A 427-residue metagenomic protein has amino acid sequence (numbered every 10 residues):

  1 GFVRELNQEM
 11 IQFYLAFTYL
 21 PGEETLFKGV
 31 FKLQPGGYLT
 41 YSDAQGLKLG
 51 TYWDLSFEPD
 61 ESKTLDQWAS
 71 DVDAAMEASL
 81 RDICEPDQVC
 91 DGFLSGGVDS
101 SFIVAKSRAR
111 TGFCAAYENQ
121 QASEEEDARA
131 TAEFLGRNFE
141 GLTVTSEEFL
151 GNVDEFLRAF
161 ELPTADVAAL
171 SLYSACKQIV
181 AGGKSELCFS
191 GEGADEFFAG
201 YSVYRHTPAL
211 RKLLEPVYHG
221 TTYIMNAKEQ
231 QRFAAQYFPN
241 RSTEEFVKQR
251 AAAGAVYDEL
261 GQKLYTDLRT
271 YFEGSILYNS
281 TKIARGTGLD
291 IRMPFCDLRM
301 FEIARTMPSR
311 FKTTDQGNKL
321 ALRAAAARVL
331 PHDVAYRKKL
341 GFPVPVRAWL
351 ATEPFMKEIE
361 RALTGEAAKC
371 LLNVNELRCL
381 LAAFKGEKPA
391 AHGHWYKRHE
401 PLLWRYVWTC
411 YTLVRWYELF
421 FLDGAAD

Functional and structural regions predicted by a protein language model:
G1-E161, L172, E186, R328 (+2 more regions): Cysteine-centered catalytic environments shared across enzyme families
F2-V3, K28-P35, G46-L47, A168 (+2 more regions): Adenosyl-5′-phosphate
S62-D73, E161-A165, G261-R269, D290: Short acidic-aromatic active-site loops that bind/stabilize oxyanions
S101, S185-D195, A199-Y201: Short acidic/histidine-rich active-site segments
E125-E126, V153-D154, A199-Y204, A348-W349: Short aromatic-enriched loop/helix-cap "lid" or pocket-rim segments at secondary-structure transitions that line
Q178-G183: Active-site nucleotide-sugar/metal-binding loop of Leloir-type enzymes
F197-Y223: A mobile, often basic/glycine-rich helix-loop segment that functions as the active-site lid/recognition loop
